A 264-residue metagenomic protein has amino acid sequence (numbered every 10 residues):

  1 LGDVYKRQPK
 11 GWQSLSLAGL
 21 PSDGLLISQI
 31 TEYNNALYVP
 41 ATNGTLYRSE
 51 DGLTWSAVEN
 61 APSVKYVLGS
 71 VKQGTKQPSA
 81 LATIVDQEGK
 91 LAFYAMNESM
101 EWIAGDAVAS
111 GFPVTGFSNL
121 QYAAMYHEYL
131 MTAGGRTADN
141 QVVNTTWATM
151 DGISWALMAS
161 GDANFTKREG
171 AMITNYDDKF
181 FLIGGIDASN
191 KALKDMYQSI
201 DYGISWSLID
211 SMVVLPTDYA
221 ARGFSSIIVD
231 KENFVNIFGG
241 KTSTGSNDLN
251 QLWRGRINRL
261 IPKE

Functional and structural regions predicted by a protein language model:
L1-Y5: Short, small-residue-biased leader/transition segments that mark boundaries at the very start of proteins
K6-R7, R48-S49, A95-M96, T149 (+2 more regions): Conserved Ser/Thr-centered positions that define the repeating blades of beta-propeller domains
Q13-A18, S56-P62, I103-S110, A156-S160 (+2 more regions): Beta-propeller fold detector
L20-I27, S63-V67, S110-L120, D162-G170 (+2 more regions): Short glycine-/Asp-/Thr-/Trp-enriched loop segments that recur within the blades of beta-propeller repeat domains
Q29-Y33, L68-Q77, Y122-Y126, I173-T174 (+1 more regions): Structural signature of eukaryotic scaffold interfaces centered on beta-propeller domains
N35-V39, T75-A82, E128-T132, D178-I183 (+1 more regions): Entry beta-strands of beta-propeller and related beta-repeat scaffolds
N43, E88-K90, S118, Q141-N144 (+5 more regions): A detector of repeated loop/turn-to-beta-strand junctions in beta-rich toroidal repeat architectures
R222-E264: Blade-level signature of beta-propeller repeat domains, shared across WD40, Kelch, NHL, RCC1 and BNR/Asp-box propellers
